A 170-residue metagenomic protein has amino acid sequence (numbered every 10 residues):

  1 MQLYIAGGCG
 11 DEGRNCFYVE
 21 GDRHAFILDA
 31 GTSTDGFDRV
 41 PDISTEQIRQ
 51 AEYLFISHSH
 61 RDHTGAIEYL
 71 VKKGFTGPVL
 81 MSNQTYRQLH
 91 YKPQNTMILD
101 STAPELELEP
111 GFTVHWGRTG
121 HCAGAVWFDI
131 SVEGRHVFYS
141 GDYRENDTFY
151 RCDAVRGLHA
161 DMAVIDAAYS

Functional and structural regions predicted by a protein language model:
M1-Q2, Q50-L54, H136-V137, S170: Short, basic, glycine/proline-bearing loop/turn elements
M1-Y4, A25: Extreme N-terminal starter segment of soluble prokaryotic enzymes
L3, V19, D29, H58-S59 (+3 more regions): Divalent metal-coordination and catalytic microenvironments
G8-C9, A30-S33, Q84, T119-C122 (+2 more regions): Active-site metal-binding loops of divalent metal-dependent hydrolases
C9-R14, Y18-I56, H60-R61, G65-T76 (+3 more regions): Pre-active-site segment of Zn-dependent metallo-hydrolases
Y18, R23, V126-S170: Metal-dependent phosphodiesterase/nuclease catalytic metal-binding core
N83-A125, S131-E133: Metallo-beta-lactamase
